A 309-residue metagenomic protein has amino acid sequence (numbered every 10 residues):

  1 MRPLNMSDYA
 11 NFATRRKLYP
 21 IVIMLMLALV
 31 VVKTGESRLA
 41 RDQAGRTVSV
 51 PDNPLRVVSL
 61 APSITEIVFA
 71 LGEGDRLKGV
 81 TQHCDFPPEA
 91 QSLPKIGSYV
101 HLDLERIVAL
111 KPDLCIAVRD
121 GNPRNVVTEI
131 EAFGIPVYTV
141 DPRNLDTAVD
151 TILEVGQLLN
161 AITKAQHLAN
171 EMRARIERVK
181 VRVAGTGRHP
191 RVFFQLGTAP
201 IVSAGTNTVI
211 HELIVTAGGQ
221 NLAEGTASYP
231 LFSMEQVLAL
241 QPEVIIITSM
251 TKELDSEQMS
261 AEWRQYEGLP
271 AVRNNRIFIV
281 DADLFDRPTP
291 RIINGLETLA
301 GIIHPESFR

Functional and structural regions predicted by a protein language model:
L4-I21: Bacterial N-terminal signal peptides that target proteins for export
P20-V30: Bacterial N-terminal signal peptides
R38-A40, R46-T47, D113-L114, R124-V202 (+3 more regions): Extracytoplasmic substrate-binding proteins
L55-L110, L114-G121, L222-G225: A short, structured surface patch at a secondary-structure boundary
A61, R119-D120, L196, T226-Y229 (+3 more regions): Short secondary-structure boundary segments
T81, T206-Y229, S249, F278: His/Asp/Glu-enriched short active-site or ligand-binding loop at hydrolase and phosphoryl-transfer sites
L110-C115, P136, L240-I245: Alpha-to-beta junction loops
G121-A132, V244-E262: A ligand-binding cleft/hinge motif common to bilobed small-molecule-binding domains
